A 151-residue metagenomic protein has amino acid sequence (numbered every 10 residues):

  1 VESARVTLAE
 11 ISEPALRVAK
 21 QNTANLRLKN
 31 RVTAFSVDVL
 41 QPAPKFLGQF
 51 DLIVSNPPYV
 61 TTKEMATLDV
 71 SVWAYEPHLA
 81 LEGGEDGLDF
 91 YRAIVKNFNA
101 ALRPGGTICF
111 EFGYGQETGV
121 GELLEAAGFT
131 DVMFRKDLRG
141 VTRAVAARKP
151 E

Functional and structural regions predicted by a protein language model:
V1, E85-R148: Conserved Class I SAM-dependent methyltransferase catalytic core
V1-T67: Conserved SAM/SAH cofactor-binding pocket of Class I
T7-E10, A80, M133, A146: Conserved beta-strand segments that form the floor/walls of ligand-binding pockets within enzyme and binding domains
E10, E76, E82, E111 (+1 more regions): Acidic-residue sensor for enzyme active/binding pockets
A19, N56, V72, I94 (+1 more regions): Residue-level signal for inorganic ion chemistry
Y59, R148-E151: C-terminal beta-strand of the catalytic ATP-binding
Y59-D89: Mobile active-site "lid"/loop adjacent to the S-adenosyl-L-methionine
